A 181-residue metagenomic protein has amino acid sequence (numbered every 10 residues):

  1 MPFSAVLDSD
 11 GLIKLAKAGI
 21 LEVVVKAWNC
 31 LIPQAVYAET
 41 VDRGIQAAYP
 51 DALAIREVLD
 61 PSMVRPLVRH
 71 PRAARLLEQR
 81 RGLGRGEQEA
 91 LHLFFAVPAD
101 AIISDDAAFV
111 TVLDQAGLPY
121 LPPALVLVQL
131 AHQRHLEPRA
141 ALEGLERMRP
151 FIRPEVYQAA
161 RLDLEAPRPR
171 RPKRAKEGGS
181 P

Functional and structural regions predicted by a protein language model:
P2-A101, A107-L121, L125, E143 (+1 more regions): Active-site-proximal, substrate-binding regions of enzyme catalytic domains and RNA-binding/basic surfaces
P123-H135: Long, charge-dense
P138: Positively charged, low-complexity, intrinsically disordered RNA-binding extensions
G144-M148: Helix-rich interaction surfaces within compact, conserved domain-sized segments that mediate assembly or partner
